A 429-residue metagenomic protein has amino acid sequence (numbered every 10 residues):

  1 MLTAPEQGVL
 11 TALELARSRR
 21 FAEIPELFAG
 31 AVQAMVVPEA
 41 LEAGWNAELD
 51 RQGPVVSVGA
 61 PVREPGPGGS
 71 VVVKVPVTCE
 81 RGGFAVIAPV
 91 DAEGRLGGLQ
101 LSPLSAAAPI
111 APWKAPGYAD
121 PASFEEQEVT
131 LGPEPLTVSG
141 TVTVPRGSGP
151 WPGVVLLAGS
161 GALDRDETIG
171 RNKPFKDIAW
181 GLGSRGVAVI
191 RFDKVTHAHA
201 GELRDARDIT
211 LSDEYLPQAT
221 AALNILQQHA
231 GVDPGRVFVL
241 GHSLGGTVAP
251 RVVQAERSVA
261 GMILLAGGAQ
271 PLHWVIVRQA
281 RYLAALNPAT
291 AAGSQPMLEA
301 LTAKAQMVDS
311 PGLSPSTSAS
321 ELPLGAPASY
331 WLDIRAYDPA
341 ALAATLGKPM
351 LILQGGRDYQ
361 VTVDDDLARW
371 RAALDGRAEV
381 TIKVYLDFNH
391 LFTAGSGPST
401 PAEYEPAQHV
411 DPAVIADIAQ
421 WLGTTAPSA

Functional and structural regions predicted by a protein language model:
Q7, A22-G69: Short solvent-exposed beta->alpha transition segments
A106-G149: N-terminal cap/lid segment of alpha/beta-hydrolase-fold proteins
L156-E214, A284, T393-Y404: Cap/lid segment of the alpha/beta-hydrolase catalytic domain
D208-A230: Alpha/beta-hydrolase active-site loop
A255, G261-T345: Accessory cap/linker subdomain of secreted extracellular hydrolases
L346, I352-Q354: Short beta-strand/loop motif that positions the catalytic acidic residue of the alpha/beta-hydrolase fold
Y359-D365: Conserved alpha/beta-hydrolase "acid-adjacent" motif
F388-L391, S396-A429: Catalytic active-site module of serine/aspartate enzymes centered on a nucleophile-bearing elbow/loop
